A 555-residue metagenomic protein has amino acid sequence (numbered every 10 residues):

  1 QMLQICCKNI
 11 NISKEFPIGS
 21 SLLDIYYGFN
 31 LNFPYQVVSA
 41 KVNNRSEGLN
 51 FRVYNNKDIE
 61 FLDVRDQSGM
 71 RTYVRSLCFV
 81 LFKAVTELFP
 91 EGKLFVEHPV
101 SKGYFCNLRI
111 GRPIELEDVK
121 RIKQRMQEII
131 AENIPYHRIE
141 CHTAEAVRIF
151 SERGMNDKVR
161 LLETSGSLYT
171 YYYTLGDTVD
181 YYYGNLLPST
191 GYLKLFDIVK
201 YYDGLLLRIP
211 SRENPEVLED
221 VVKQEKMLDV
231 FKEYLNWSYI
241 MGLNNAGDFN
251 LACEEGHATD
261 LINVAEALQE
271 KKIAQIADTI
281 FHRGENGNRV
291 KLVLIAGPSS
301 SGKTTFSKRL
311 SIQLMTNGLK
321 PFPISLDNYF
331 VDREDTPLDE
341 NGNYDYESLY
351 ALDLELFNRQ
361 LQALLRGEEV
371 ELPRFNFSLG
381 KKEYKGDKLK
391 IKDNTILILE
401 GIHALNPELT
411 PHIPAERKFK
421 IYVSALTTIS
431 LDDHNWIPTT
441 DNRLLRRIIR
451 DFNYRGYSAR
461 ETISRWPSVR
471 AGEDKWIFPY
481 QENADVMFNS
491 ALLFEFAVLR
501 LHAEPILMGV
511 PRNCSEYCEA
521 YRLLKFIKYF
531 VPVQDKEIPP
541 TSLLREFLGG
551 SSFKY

Functional and structural regions predicted by a protein language model:
Q1-K102, G111-R112, R121-R125, M227: Ubiquitin-like/PB1-type beta-grasp interaction modules and other compact soluble beta-rich domains
F51-M70, K93-K271, I276, I280-E285: Auxiliary tRNA-acceptor-end handling modules of aminoacyl-tRNA synthetases
G284, P411-Y555: Conserved NTP phosphate-binding and transfer environment spanning the P-loop NTPase/kinase superfamily
V293-I295: Hydrophobic anchor at the beta1->P-loop junction of P-loop NTPases
K303: Conserved lysine of the Walker
F306, L310: Hydrophobic positions on the alpha1 helix immediately C-terminal to the Walker A/P-loop
F322, V331, D335-S378: Conserved nucleotide-sensing/catalytic segment adjacent to the nucleotide-binding pocket in NTP-handling enzymes
F357-E416, W466-Y480: Glycine-rich phosphate-binding loop used to anchor ATP phosphates in small-molecule kinases, encompassing both
